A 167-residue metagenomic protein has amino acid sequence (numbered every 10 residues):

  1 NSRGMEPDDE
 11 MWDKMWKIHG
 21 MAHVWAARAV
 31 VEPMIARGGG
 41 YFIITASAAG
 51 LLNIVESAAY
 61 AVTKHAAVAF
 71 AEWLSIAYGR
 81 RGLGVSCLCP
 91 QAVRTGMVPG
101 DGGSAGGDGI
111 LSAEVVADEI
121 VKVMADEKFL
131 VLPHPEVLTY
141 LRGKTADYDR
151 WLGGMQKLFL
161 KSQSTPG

Functional and structural regions predicted by a protein language model:
R3-G4, D8-D13: Substrate-binding pocket helix/loop in short-chain dehydrogenase/reductase
A27, T63: Active-site helix of classical SDR
A29-G38: A short helix-coil junction within the Rossmann-fold of NAD(P)-dependent oxidoreductases
S47: Residue(s) in the substrate-gating loop at a strand-loop-helix junction that position the organic substrate next
L52, W73-L83: Active-site-adjacent segment of SDR/Rossmann-fold oxidoreductases
I54-A58: Active-site loop immediately N-terminal to the catalytic Tyr-X3-Lys motif of short-chain dehydrogenase/reductase
C87, G103-Y140: C-terminal helical subdomain
